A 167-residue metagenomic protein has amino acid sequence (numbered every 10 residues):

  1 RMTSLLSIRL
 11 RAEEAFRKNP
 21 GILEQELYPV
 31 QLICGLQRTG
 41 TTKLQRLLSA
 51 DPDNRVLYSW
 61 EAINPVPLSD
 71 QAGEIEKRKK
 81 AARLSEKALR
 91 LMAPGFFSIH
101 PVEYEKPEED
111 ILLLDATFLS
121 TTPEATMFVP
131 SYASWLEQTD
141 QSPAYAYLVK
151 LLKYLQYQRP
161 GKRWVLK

Functional and structural regions predicted by a protein language model:
R1-P29: Extreme N-terminal, non-catalytic leader segments that precede Walker-type/kinase nucleotide-binding cores
T3-R11, T42, R46-A50, A146-K153: A broad, structural surface signal
L6, D51-Y58, R159: A generic secondary-structure signal for well-formed alpha-helical elements
P20-L23, L44, K153-Q156: Short, flexible, glycine/charge-rich loop motifs used to bind or transfer phosphoryl groups or to couple energy/partner
E26-P29, R38-T39, D51, Q158-K162: Short, well-ordered loop/turn elements at secondary-structure boundaries
L32-N54: Glycine-rich phosphate-binding P-loop
E61-W164: PAPS-dependent sulfation machinery
